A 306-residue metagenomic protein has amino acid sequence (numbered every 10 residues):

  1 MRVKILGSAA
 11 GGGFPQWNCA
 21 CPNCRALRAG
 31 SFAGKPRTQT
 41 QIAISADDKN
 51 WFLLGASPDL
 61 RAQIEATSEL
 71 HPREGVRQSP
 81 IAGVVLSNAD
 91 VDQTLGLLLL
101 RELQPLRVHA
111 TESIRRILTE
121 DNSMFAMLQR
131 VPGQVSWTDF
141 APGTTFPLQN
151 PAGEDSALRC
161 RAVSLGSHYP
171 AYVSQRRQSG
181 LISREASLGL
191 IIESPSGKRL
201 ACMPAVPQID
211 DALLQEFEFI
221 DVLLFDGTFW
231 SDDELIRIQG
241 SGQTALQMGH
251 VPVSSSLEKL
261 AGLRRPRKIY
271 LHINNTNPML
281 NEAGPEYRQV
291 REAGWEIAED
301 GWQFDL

Functional and structural regions predicted by a protein language model:
M1-E69, R73, D139-E216, W302-L306: Core dinuclear metal-dependent hydrolase active-site scaffold
A10, V91, R115, W230 (+1 more regions): Residue-level marker for beta-strand->alpha-helix junctions and adjacent short loops that shape enzyme
P15, Q63-E65, L95-L97, T119-E120 (+4 more regions): Short glycine-/acidic-enriched loop or helix-start segments at secondary-structure transitions that form or flank
D48-A110: Active-site metal-binding motif and surrounding structural segment of the metallo-beta-lactamase
A82, L106-R115, L224-D226, I269-L271: Short internal beta-strands
L100-A126, P132-W137: Long, hydrophobic, well-ordered secondary-structure blocks that form the structural core and pocket-lining surfaces
Q104, R130-S136, D155-L158, R291-G294: A short helix-to-beta-strand connector/capping loop
E185-G189, P195-A201, V206-W302: Cap/insert and terminal regions of metallo-dependent hydrolase folds
